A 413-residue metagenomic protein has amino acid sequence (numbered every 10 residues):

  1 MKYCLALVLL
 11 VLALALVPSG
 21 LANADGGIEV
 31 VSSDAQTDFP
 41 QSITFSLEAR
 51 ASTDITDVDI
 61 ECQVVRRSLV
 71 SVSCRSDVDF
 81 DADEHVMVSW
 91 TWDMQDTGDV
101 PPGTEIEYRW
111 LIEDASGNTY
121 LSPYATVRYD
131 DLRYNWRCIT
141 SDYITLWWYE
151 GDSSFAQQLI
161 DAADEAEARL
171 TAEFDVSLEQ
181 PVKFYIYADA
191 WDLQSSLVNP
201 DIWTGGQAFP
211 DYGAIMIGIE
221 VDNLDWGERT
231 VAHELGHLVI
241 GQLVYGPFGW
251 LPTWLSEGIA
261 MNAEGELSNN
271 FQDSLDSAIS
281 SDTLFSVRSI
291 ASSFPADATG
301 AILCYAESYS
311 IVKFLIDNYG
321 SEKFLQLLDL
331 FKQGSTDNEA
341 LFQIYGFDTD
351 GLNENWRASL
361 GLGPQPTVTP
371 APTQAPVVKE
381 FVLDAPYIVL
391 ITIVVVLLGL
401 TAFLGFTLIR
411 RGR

Functional and structural regions predicted by a protein language model:
M1-L9, L383-Y387, T407-R413: Positively charged n-region of N-terminal signal peptides that target proteins for export
L9-D25, C138, Y143, G361-F381: Ser/Thr-rich, Proline-interspersed low-complexity disordered segments
P18-N135, R413: Glycan-association/targeting regions that enable binding to alpha-glucans and other polysaccharides
D131-Y134, L197-P200, S274-L275, I279-S280: Alpha-helical scaffolding within the catalytic cores of extracellular/periplasmic polymer-degrading hydrolases
N135-F248, P252, N269, F294 (+2 more regions): Juxtacatalytic substrate-recognition/specificity segment
W203-A214, D225-T230, Q242-L383: Acidic/His/Gly-enriched intrinsically disordered linker/tail segments that often contain short helix/coil "MoRF-like"
V377-V396: Juxtamembrane/start-of-transmembrane alpha-helix segments at the extracytoplasmic/lumenal side of membrane anchors
I391-R413: C-terminal membrane-anchoring or membrane-association module
